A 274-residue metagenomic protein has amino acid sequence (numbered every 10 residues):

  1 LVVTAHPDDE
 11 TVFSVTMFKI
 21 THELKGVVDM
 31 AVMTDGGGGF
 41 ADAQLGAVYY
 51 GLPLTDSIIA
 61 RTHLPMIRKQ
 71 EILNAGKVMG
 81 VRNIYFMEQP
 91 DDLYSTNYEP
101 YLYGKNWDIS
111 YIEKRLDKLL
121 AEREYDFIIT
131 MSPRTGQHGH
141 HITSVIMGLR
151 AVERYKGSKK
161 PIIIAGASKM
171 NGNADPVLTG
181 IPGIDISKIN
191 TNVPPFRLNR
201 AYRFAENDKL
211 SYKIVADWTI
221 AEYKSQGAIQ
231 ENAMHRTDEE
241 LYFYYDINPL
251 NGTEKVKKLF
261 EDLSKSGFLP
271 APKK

Functional and structural regions predicted by a protein language model:
L1-R123, L149-R150: Active-site rim/loop-helix segments in enzyme catalytic domains that contact anionic ligands
L1-V3, E99-K105, I109-K274: Metal-dependent de-N-acetylase/amidase catalytic core
